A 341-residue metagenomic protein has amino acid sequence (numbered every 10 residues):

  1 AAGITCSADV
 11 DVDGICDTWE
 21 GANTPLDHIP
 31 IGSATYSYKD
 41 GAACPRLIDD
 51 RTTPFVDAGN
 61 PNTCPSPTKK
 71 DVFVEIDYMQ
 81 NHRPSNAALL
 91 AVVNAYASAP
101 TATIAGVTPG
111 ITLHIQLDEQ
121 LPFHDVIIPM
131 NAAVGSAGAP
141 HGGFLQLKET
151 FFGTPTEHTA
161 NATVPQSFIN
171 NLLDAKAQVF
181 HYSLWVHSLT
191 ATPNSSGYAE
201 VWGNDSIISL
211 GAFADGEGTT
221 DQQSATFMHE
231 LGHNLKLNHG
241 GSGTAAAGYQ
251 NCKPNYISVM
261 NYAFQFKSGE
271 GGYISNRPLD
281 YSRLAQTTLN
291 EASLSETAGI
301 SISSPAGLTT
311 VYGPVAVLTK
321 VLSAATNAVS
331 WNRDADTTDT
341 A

Functional and structural regions predicted by a protein language model:
G3-D9, S66, K70-I257, N261-F266 (+4 more regions): Active-site-proximal segment of zinc-dependent metalloprotease catalytic domains
G3-T5, G14, A42, N62 (+1 more regions): Extracellular secreted precursors and ectodomains with disulfide-bonded cysteine-rich loops/domains
S7-P25, I29, A42, L231: Calcium-binding loop positions in Ca2+-binding modules
V10-T18, A42-A43, I48, T52-V56 (+1 more regions): Glycine-aliphatic tripeptides that mark coil-to-beta-strand junctions in extracellular and membrane proteins
T18, T24-G32, Y38, Q80-N86 (+1 more regions): Short, solvent-exposed loop/turn elements at domain surfaces
P25-T63, I104-G106: Short mixed-charge
S275-Q286: Glycine-rich, aromatic-lined ligand/substrate-binding cores of catalytic and carbohydrate-binding domains
